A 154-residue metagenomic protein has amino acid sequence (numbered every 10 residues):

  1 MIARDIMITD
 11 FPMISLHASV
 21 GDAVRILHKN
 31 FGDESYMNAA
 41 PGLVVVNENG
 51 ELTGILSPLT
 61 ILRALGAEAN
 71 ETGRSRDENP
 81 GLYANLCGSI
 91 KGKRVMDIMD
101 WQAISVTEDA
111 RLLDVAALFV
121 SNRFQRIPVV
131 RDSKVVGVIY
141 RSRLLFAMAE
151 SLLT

Functional and structural regions predicted by a protein language model:
I2-P12: Generic N-terminal amphipathic, Lys/Arg-enriched alpha-helix
I8, P58, G92, D100 (+2 more regions): ATP/adenylate-binding site constellation spanning eukaryotic-like Ser/Thr protein kinases, ABC-transporter
I14-A40, V46, L65, C87 (+3 more regions): The conserved cystathionine-beta-synthase
T53-L59, V138-L144: Short hydrophobic beta-strand motif reused across regulatory alpha/beta modules
T60-D77, L144-T154: A short, polar/charged loop-to-alpha-helix boundary motif
D77-C87: Long, charged amphipathic helices and adjacent flexible linkers at domain junctions
Q125, G137: C-terminal binding/interaction regions
